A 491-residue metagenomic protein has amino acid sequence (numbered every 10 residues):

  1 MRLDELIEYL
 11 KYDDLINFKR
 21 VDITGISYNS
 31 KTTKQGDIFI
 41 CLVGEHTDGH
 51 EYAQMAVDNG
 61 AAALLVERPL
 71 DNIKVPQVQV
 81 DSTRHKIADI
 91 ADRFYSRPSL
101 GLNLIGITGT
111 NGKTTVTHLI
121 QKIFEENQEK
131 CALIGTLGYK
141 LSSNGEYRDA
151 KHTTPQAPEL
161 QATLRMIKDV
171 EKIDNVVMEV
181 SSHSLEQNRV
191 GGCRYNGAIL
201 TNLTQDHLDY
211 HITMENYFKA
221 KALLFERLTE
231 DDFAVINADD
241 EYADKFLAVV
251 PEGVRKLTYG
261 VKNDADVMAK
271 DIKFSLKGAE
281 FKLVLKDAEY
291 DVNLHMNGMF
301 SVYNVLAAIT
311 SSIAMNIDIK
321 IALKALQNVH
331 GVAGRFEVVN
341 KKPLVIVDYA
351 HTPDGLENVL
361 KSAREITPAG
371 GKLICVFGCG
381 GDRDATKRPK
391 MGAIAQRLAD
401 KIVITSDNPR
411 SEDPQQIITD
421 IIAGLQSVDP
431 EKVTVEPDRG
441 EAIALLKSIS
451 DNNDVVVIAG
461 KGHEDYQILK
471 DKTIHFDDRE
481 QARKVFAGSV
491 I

Functional and structural regions predicted by a protein language model:
M1-D89, R93, E241, M268-K273 (+3 more regions): N-terminal leader/targeting and accessory segments in enzymes
M1-Y12, Q35-I38, V254-R255, T310-G334 (+1 more regions): ATP-dependent carboxylate-amine ligase
I7-L10, I87-A238, Y242-V254, L306 (+1 more regions): Phosphate-binding loop of NTP-binding sites
A62, N196, D400: Receiver (REC) domain switch/active-site residues of two-component response regulators
A62-D71, G135-G138, A238-E241, V261-K262 (+1 more regions): Short, polar loop motifs at secondary-structure junctions
V66, D81, G135, V180 (+4 more regions): Short loop/edge segments at beta-strand edges and connector loops that shape dinucleotide/nucleotide cofactor-binding
L70-K74, E171-D174, E186, Y195-V345 (+1 more regions): Acidic, Mg2+-coordinating active-site environments of NTP-dependent enzymes
